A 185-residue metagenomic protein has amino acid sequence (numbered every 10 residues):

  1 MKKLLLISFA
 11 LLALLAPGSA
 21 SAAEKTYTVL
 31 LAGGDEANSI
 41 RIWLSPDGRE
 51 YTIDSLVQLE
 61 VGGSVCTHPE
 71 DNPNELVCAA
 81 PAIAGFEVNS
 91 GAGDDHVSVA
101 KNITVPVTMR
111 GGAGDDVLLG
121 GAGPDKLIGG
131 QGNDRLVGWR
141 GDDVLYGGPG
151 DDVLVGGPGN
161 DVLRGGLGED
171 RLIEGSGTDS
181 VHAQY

Functional and structural regions predicted by a protein language model:
M1-L4: Positively charged n-region of N-terminal signal peptides that target proteins for export
I7-A16: Bacterial N-terminal signal peptides
A16-A22: Bacterial Sec-dependent signal peptides at the C-terminal "C-region" and cleavage site
A23-I103, V107-T108: Extracellular lectin-like interaction modules
G33, N89-S90, V99, M109-G111 (+8 more regions): Glycine-centered beta-turn/loop sites at beta-strand termini
D71-P73, V153-L167, R171: Short cationic/low-complexity microdomains
